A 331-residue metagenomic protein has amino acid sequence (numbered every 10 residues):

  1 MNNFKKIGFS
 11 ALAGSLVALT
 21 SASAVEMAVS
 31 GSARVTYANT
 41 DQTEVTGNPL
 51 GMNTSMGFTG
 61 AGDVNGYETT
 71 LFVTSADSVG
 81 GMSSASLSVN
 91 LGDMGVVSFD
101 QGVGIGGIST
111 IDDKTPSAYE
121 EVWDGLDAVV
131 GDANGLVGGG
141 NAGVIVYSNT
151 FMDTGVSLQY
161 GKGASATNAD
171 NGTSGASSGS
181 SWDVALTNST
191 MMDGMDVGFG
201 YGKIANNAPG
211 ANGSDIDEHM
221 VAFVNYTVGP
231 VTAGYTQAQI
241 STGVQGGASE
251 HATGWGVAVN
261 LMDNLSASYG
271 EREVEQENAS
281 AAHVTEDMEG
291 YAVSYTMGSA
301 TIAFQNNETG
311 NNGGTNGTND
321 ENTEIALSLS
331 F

Functional and structural regions predicted by a protein language model:
M1-F331: Outer-membrane beta-barrel proteins
